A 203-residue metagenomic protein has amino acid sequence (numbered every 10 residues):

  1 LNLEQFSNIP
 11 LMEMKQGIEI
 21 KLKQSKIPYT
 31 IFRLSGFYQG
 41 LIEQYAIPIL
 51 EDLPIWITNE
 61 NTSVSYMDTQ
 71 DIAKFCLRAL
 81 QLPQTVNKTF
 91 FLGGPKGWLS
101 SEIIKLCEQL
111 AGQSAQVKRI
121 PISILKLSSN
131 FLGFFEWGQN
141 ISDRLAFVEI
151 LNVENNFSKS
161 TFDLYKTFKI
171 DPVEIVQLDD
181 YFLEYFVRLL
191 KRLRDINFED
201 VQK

Functional and structural regions predicted by a protein language model:
E4-A115: Oxidoreductase cofactor-interface core, primarily capturing Rossmann-like NAD(P)-dependent enzymes
M67, D71-K74, W98, E102 (+3 more regions): Generic recognition of short, well-ordered alpha-helical interface segments
T85, K105-K126, N130-N140: SDR active-site lid
K88, R119, N197-F198: Sparse recognition of residues in long alpha-helices and their boundaries
K96-W98, Q113-I120, K169-L178: Short, exposed beta-strand "edge-strand" segments with a Pro/Gly-rich flavor and a Y/T-containing core
S123-K203: A hydrophobic C-terminal alpha-helical subdomain
